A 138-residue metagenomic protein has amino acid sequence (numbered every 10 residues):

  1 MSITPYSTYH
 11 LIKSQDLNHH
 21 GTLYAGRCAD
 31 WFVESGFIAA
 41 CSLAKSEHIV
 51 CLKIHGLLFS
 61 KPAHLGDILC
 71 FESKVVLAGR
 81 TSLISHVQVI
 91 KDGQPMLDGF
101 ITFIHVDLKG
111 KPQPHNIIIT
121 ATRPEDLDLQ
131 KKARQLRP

Functional and structural regions predicted by a protein language model:
M1-A25, K132-P138: Catalytic strand-loop segment that frames the active site of acyl-thioester-processing enzymes
I3, F37-E72, V76-I84, Q94-G99: Hydrophobic beta-strand-centered segment that forms part of the acyl-chain substrate-binding groove
Y6, H64-L65, V76-P138: HotDog/MaoC-like acyl-thioester-processing domains
Y9-K13, L58, T102: Generic structural detector for well-ordered beta-strands
V33-E34: A eukaryote-biased signal for short, well-structured alpha-helical docking elements
